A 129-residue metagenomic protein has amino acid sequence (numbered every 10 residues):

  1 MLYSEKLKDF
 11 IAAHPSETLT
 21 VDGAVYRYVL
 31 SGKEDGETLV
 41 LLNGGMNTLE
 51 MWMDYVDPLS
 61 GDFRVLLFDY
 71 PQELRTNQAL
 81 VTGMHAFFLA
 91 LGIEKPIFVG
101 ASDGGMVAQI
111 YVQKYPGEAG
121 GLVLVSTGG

Functional and structural regions predicted by a protein language model:
M1-T38, G61-F63, E94: Alpha/beta-hydrolase fold catalytic core
T20, N43, V99-G100: Small/polar loops that bind or transfer phosphate-bearing groups
A24-L74: Conserved HGGG/HGGXW glycine-rich cap/lid loop of the alpha/beta-hydrolase fold
N47-D54, L74-M84, M106-V107, V125-G129: Ligand-binding pocket scaffold of soluble enzyme catalytic domains
V56, F88, Y111-V112: A conserved amphipathic alpha-helix that caps or lines the catalytic cleft of carbohydrate- and lipid-modifying enzymes
L66-V99: Active-site loop/oxyanion-hole signature of alpha/beta-hydrolase fold enzymes
E94-G129: Conserved hydrolase catalytic core segment
